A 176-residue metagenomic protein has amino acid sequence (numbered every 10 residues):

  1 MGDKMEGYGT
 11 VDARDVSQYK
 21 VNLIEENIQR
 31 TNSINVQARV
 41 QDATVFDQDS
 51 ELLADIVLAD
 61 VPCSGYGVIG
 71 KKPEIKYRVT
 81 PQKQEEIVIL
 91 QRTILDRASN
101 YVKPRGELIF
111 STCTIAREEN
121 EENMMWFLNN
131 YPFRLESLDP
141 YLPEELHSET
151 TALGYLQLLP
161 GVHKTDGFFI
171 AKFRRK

Functional and structural regions predicted by a protein language model:
M1-K176: S-adenosylmethionine
